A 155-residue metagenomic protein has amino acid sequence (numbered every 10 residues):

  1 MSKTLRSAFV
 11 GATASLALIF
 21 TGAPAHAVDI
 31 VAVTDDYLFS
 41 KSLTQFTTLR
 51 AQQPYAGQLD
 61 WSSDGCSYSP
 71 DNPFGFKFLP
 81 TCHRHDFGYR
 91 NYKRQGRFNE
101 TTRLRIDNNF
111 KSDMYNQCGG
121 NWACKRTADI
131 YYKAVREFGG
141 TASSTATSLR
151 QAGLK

Functional and structural regions predicted by a protein language model:
S2-A12, L16, F20-K155: Extended terminal accessory/targeting regions
